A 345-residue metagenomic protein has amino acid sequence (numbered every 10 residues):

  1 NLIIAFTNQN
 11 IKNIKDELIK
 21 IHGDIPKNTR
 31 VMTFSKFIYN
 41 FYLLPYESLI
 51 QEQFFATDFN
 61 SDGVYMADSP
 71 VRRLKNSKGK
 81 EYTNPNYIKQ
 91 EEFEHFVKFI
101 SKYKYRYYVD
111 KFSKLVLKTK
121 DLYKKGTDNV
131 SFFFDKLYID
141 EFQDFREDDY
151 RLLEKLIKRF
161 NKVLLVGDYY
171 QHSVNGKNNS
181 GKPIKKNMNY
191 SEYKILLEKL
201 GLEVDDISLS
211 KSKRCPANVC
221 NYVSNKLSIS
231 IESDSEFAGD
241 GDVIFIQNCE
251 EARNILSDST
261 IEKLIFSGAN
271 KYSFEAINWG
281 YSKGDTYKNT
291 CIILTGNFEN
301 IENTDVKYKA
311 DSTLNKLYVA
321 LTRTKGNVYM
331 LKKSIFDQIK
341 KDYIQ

Functional and structural regions predicted by a protein language model:
N1-L44: P-loop NTPase Walker
L2, E262-L264, C291: Conserved beta-strand elements of the Class I
N8-Q9, F132, K136-I139, Q143-N254 (+3 more regions): Conserved helicase motor core of SF1/SF2 NTP-dependent helicases
N13-L18, F37-N40, L152, N218-Y222 (+1 more regions): Alpha-helical scaffold elements adjacent to nucleotide-binding pockets in ATP/GTP-utilizing enzyme cores
D16, F41-P45, G176-N179, Y343: Short aromatic-enriched loop/helix-cap "lid" or pocket-rim segments at secondary-structure transitions that line
I21-N28, P45-F54, K307-A310: Short, polar/flexible loop-turn hinges at active-site or ligand-entry regions and domain interfaces
Q51, N60-K136, E147-D148, L152: Accessory N-terminal region flanking or inserted into the helicase ATPase core in nucleic-acid motor proteins
S257-A269: Conserved strand-helix element at the start of the C-terminal RecA-like helicase core
